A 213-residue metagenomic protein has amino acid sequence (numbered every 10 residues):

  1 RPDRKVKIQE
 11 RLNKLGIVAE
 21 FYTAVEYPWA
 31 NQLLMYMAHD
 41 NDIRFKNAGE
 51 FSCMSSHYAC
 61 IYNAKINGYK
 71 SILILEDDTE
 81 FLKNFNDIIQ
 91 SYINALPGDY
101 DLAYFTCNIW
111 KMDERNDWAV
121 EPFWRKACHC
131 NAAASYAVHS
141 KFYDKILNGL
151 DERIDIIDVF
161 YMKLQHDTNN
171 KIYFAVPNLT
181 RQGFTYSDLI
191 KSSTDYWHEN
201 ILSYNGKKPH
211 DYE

Functional and structural regions predicted by a protein language model:
R1-L75, T79-E213: An acidic/histidine-cluster motif and surrounding catalytic segment that typifies divalent-metal-assisted enzyme active
